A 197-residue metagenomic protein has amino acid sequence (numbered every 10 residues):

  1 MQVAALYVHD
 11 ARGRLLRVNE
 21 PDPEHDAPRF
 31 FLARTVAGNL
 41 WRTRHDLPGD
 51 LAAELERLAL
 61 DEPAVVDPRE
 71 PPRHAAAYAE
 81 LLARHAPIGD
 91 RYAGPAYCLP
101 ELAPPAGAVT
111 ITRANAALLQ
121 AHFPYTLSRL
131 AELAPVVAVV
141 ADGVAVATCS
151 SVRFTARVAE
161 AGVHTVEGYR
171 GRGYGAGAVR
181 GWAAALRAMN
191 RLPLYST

Functional and structural regions predicted by a protein language model:
M1-L118: Acyl-donor-binding surface of acyltransferase catalytic domains
R42, R157, L186-T197: Conserved GNAT acetyl-CoA-binding A-motif
D50-L55, V158-E160, R172-G173: A short, polar/proline- and glycine-enriched secondary-structure boundary/capping micro-motif
A76-H85, Y125, G162-H164, L194: FIC/Doc superfamily catalytic core
R113-V137: Short, conserved active-site entrance elements at the starts or edges of catalytic domains
A116, G168-Y169: Short strand->helix junction
S128-P135, V140-V158, G162-V166: A conserved beta-strand-loop-helix scaffold within acyl/acetyltransferase catalytic domains
A161, G171-L186: Conserved acetyl-CoA-binding loop-helix of GNAT-fold acetyltransferases
